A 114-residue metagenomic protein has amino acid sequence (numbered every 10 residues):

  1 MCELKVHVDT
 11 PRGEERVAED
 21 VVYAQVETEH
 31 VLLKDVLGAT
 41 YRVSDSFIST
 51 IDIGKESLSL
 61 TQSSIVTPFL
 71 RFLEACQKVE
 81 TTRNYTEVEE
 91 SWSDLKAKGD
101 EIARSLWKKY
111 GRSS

Functional and structural regions predicted by a protein language model:
M1-E15: Eukaryotic proteins' extreme N-terminal regulatory segments
P11-A18, E89-S91: Short low-complexity stretches enriched in small and charged residues
E15-L73: Compact, glycine-rich, soluble single-domain proteins
I65-Y110: Charged/polar low-complexity intrinsically disordered segments, enriched in acidic residues
R112-S114: Long, compositionally biased, intrinsically disordered regions
